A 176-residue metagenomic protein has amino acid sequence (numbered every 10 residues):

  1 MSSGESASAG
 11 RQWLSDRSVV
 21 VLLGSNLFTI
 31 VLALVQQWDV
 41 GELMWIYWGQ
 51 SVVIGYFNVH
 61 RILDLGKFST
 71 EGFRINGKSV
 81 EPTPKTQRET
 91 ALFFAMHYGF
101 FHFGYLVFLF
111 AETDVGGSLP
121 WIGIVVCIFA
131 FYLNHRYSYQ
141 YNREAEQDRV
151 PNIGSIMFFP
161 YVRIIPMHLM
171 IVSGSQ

Functional and structural regions predicted by a protein language model:
A7-V20, I153-V162: Short, amphipathic, aromatic/basic-enriched membrane-interface segments that mark the entry/exit of transmembrane
R17-A33, L43: The first (N-terminal) embedded transmembrane alpha-helix
T29, E42-I54, G123-F131: Hydrophobic core segments of alpha-helical transmembrane domains in multi-pass membrane proteins
T29-Q37, S173-Q176: Hydrophobic alpha-helical transmembrane segments
L34-G41, I62-T70, L109-T113, R143 (+1 more regions): Transmembrane helix-loop junctions in multipass membrane proteins, especially transporters and channels
E42-F103: Hydrophobic/aromatic-rich structural module bridging two neighboring secondary-structure elements via a short loop
Y98-G117, M170-Q176: Alpha-helical transmembrane segments and their membrane-interface junctions in multi-pass membrane proteins
P120-Q176: Hydrophobic alpha-helical transmembrane segments and adjacent short intramembrane/lumenal linkers of inner/organellar
